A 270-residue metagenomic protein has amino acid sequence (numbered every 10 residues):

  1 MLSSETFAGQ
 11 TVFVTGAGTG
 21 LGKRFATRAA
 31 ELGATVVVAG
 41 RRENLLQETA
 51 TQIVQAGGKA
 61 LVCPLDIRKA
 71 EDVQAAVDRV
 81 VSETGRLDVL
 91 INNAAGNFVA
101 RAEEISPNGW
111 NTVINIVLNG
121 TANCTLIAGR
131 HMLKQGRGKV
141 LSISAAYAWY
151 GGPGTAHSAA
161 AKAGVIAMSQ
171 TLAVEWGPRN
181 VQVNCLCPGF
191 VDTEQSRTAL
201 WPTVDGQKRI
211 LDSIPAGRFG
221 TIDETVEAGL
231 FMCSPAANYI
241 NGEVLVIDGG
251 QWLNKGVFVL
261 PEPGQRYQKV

Functional and structural regions predicted by a protein language model:
T11, G16-G20: Conserved glycine-rich cofactor-binding loop
I91, G177, Q182, I240-G242: Short, small/polar-rich loop/turn modules that mediate ligand/substrate recognition or access, typified
R101-A102, S106-I114, I210: Substrate-binding pocket helix/loop in short-chain dehydrogenase/reductase
I105, G151-A159, T171, A199 (+1 more regions): Active-site loop-to-helix junction immediately N-terminal to the catalytic Tyr of the SDR YXXXK motif in Rossmann-fold
T125, A161, S169: Active-site helix of classical SDR
R130, V174-P178, N238: Alpha-helical segment proximal to the catalytic Tyr-Lys
R137, R218-I247, W252-L253: C-terminal substrate-recognition "lid" of short-chain dehydrogenase/reductases
